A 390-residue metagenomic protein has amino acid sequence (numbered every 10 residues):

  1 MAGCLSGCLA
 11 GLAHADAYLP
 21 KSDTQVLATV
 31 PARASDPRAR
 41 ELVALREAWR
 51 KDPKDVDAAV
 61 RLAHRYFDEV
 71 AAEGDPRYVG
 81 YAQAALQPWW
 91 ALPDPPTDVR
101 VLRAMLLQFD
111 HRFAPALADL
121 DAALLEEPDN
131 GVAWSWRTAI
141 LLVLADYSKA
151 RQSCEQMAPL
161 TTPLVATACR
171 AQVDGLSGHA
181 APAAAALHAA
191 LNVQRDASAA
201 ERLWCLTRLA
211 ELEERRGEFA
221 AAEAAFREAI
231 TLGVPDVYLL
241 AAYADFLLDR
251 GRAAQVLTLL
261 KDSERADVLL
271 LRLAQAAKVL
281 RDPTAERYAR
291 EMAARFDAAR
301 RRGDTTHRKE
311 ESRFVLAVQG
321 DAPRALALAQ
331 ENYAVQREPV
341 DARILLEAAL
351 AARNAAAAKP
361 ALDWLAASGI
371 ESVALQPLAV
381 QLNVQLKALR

Functional and structural regions predicted by a protein language model:
L12-D98, V384-A388: N-terminal leader/linker segments that initiate helical-solenoid repeat arrays
A48, A85-W89, A122-A123, Q156-M157 (+6 more regions): Canonical positions in the second alpha-helix
P53, D94, P128, T161-T162 (+6 more regions): Short coil turns that delineate tetratricopeptide repeat
R61, L102, W136, C169 (+5 more regions): Canonical tetratricopeptide repeat
Y66, L107, L141, D174 (+6 more regions): Residue at a conserved register position within TPR or TPR-like alpha-solenoid repeats
E69, E73-P76, D110, L144 (+6 more regions): Structural motif corresponding to the intra-repeat A-B loop/turn of tetratricopeptide repeats
